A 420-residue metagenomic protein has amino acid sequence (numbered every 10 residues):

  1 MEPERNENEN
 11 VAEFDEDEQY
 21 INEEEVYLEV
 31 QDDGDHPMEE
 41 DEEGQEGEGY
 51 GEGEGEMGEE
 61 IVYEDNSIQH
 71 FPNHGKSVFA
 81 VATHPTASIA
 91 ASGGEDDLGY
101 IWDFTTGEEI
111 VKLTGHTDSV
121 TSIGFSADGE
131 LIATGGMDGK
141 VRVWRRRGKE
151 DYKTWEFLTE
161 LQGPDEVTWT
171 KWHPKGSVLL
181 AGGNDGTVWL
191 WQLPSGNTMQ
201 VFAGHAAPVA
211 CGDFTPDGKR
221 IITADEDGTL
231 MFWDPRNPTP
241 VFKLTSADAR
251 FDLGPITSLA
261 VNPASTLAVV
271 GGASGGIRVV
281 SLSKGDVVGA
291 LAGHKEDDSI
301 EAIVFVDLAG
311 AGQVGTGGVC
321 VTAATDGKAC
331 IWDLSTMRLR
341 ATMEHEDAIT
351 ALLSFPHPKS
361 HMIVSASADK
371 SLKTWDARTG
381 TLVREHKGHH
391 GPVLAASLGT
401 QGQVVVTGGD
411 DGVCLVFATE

Functional and structural regions predicted by a protein language model:
M1-S67: Acidic, serine/threonine-rich intrinsically disordered low-complexity regions
S67-N73, G93, E109-G115, S122 (+8 more regions): Short C-terminal beta-strands that terminate individual repeats in beta-propeller domains, predominantly WD40 blades
K76-A82, D118-F125, E160-W172, A207-F214 (+4 more regions): Canonical WD40 repeat/beta-propeller blade segments in eukaryotic WD-repeat proteins
T86-A87, G129, G176, G218 (+5 more regions): Conserved loop/turn motif of beta-propeller repeat scaffolds
G93-D96, T134-D138, G182-D185, A224-D227 (+5 more regions): Conserved strand-to-loop turn within each blade of WD40 beta-propeller repeats
G99-W102, V141-R146, V188-Q192, L230-D234 (+4 more regions): WD40-repeat beta-propellers
F104-T106, R147-K149, L193-G196, P235-P238 (+4 more regions): Short loop/turn segments that connect beta-strands within beta-propeller blades
